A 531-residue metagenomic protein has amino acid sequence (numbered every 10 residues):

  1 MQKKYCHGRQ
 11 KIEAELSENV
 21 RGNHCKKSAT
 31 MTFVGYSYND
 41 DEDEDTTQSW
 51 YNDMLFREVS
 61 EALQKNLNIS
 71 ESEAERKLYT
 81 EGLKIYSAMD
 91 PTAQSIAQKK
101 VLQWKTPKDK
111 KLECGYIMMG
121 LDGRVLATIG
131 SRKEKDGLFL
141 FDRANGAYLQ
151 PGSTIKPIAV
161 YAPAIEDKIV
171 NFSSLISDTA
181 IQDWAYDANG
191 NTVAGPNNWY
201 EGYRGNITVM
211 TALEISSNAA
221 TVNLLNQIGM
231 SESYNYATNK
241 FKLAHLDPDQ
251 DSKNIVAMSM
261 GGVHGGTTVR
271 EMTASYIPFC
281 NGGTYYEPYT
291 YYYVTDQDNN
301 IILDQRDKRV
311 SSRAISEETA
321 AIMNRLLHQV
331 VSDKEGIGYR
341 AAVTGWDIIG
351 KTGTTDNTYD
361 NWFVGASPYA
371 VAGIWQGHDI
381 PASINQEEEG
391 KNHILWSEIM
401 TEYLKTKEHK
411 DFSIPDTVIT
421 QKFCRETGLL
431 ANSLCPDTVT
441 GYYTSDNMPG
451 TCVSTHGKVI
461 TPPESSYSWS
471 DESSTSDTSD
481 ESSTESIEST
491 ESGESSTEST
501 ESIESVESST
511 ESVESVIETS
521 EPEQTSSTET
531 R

Functional and structural regions predicted by a protein language model:
M1-A88, L126, A244, A257-G261: Non-catalytic, structured segments within soluble enzyme domains
K11, D40-D45, T80-A88, P107 (+7 more regions): Second-shell loop/turn segments in exported
F56-K65, M118-E134, D167-I169, I181-W184 (+8 more regions): Glycine-rich, acidic and aromatic/proline-enriched surface loops and short helix-turn segments that act as binding
S87-P107, Y116-M118, T128, K135-A147 (+4 more regions): A penicillin-recognizing enzyme superfamily signal
L112, D136-I158, F172-T179, I207 (+1 more regions): Short active-site loop at a secondary-structure junction that contains or immediately precedes the catalytic residue(s)
I169-S233, I255, Q297-Q329: Conserved catalytic neighborhood of penicillin-recognizing serine enzymes
G190-N197, G229-A274: Mid-domain, small-residue-enriched loop/turn segments at the edges of structured enzyme/sensor domains
G457-R531: Ser/Thr/Gly/Pro-rich low-complexity, disordered linker/stalk segments of secreted and cell-surface proteins
